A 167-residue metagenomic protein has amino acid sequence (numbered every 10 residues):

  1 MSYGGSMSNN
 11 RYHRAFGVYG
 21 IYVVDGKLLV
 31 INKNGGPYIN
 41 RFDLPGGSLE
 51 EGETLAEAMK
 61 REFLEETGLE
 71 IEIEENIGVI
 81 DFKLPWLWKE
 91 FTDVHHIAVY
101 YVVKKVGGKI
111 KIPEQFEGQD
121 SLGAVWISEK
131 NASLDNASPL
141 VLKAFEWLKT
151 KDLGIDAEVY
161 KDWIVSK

Functional and structural regions predicted by a protein language model:
M1-I21, D25: Acidic, metal-coordinating catalytic segment for phosphate/diphosphate chemistry, firing primarily on the Nudix
A15, V23, L44, V94-A98: Short connector loops at helix/strand junctions that flank enzyme active sites, especially segments positioning acidic
V18, I71-E74: Small-residue-enriched segments and motifs
Y19-I21, K27-L29, A98-V102: Residues embedded in well-ordered beta-strands
K27-E65: Conserved Nudix-box catalytic region and its N-terminal flanking loop in Nudix hydrolases and closely related
P37, F42, K111, Q115-K167: Nudix hydrolase/Nudix homology domain
L49-E72, K83-A137: Unchanged
I77-G78: Local beta-strand/beta-hairpin segments that build beta-sheet-rich folds
